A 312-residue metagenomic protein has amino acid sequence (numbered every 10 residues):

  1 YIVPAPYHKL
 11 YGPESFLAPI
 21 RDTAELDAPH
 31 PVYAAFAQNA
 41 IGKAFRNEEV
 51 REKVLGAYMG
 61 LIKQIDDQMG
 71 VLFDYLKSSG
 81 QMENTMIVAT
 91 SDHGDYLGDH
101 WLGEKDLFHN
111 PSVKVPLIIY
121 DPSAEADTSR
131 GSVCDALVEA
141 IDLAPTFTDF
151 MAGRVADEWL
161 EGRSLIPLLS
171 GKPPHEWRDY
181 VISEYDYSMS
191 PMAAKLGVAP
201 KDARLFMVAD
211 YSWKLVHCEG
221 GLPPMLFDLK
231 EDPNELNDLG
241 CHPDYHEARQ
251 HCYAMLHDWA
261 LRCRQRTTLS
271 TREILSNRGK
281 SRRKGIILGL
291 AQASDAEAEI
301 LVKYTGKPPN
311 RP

Functional and structural regions predicted by a protein language model:
Y1-E25, Q38-K53, Y96: Active-site His/acidic residue clusters
I2-P6, D74-E139: Histidine-centered active-site microenvironments of extracellular/periplasmic hydrolases and transferases
K9, N110-P111, S183-C241, S276-K280 (+1 more regions): C-terminal, low-complexity/hydrophilic appendages and adjacent surface loops of extracellular/periplasmic anionic
D27, L55-K63, L107-V115, A126-P145 (+3 more regions): A short beta-strand-to-alpha-helix junction
A35-A57, P122-S129, E235-L236: Short glycine/proline-rich turn/loop motifs
Q38-K53, L61, C241-P312: Long, internal low-complexity/basic segments
A44-T85: A long, amphipathic alpha-helix that forms part of the scaffold/cap immediately adjacent to metal-dependent active
H93-D99, E125, I141-A144, D149-M225 (+2 more regions): C-terminal cap/loop subdomain of S1 sulfatases and analogous C-terminal strand-loop tails that border
